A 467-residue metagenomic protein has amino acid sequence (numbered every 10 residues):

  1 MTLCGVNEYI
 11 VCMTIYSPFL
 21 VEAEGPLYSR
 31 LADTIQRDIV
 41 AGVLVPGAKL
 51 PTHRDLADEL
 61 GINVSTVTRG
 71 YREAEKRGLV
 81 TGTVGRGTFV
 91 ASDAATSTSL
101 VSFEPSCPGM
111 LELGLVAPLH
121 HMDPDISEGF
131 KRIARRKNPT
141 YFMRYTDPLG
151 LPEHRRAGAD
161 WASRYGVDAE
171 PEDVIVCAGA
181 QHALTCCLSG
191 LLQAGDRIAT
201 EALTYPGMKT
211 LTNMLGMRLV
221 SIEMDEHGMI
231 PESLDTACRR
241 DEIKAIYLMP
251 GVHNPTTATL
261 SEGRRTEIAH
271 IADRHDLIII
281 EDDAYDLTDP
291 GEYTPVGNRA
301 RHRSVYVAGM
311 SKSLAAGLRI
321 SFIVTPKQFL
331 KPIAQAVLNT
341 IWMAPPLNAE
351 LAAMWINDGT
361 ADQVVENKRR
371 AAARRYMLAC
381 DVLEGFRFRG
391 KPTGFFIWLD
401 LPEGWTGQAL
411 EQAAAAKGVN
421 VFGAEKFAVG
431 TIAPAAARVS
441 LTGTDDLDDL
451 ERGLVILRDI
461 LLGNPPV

Functional and structural regions predicted by a protein language model:
M1-A134, M143, H154, L338-A344 (+7 more regions): N-terminal basic, amphipathic alpha-helical segments
Y141-H275, D286-V305, L462-P465: Conserved core of the PLP fold type I
T200, S221, I279-E281, A352 (+1 more regions): Hydrophobic residues in well-ordered beta-strands that form the structural core
V305-R369: Conserved core segment of the aminotransferase class I/II
V324, W398-D400, S440-T442: Short hydrophobic/aromatic beta-strand micro-patches that form the beta-sheet surface supporting nucleotide- or nucleic
R369-M377, F388-L401: Conserved glycine-rich beta-strand-loop-beta hairpin in the small C-terminal domain of fold type I
F427-T431: AMP-binding (ANL) adenylation modules
